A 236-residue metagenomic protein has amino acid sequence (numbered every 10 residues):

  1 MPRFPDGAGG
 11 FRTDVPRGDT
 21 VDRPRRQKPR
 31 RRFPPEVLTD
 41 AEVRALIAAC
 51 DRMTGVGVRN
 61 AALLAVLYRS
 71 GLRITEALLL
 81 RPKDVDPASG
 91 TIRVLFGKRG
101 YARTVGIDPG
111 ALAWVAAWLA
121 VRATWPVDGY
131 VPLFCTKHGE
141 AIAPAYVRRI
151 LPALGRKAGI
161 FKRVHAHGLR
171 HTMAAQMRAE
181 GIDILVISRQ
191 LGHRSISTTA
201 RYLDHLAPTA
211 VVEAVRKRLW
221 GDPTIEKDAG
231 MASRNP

Functional and structural regions predicted by a protein language model:
M1-P236: Conserved catalytic core of the tyrosine transesterase superfamily
